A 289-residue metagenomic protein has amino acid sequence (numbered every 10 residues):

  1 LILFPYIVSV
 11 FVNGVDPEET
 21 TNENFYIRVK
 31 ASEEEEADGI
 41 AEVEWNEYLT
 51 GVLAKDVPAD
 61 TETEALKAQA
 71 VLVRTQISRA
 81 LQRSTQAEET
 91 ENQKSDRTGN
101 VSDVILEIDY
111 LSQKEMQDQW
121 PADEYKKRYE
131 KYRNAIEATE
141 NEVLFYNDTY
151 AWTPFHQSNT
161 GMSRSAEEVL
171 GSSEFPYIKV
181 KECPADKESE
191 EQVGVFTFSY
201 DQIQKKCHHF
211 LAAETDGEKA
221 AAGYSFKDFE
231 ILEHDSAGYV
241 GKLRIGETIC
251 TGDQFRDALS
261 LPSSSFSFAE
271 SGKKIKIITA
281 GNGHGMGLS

Functional and structural regions predicted by a protein language model:
L1-L288: Conserved, single-site charged/polar hotspot
